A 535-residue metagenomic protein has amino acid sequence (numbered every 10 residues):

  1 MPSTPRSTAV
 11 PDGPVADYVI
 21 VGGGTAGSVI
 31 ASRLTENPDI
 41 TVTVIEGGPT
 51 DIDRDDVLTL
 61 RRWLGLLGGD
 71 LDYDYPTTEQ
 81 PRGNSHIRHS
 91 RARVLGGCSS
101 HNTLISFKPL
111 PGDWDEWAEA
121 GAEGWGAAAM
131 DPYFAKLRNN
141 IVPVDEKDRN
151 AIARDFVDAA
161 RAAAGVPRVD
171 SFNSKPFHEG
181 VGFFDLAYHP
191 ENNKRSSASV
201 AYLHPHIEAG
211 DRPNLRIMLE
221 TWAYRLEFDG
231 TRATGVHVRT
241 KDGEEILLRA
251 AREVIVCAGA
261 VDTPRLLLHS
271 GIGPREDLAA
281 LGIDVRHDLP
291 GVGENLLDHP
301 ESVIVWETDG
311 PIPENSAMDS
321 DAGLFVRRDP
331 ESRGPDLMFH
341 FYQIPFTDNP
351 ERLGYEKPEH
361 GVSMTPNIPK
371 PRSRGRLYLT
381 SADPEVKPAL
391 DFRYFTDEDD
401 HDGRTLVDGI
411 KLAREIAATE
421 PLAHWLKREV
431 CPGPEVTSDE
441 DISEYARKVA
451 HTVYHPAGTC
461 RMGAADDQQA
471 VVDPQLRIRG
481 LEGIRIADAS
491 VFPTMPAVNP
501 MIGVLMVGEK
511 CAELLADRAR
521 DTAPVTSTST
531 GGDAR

Functional and structural regions predicted by a protein language model:
P2-Y133, D284-G291, D298-T308: N-terminal glycine-rich phosphate/pyrophosphate-binding loop and immediately adjacent elements
G24-T25, V29, A260-V261, V491 (+1 more regions): Residue-level detector of alpha-helix initiation sites
N37-T43, G48-D53, R225-L226, G235-A317 (+1 more regions): Glycine-rich loop(s) and the adjacent beta-strand/alpha-helix scaffold that form part
L60, F184-P190, M218-L219, Y224-D229 (+3 more regions): A glycine-rich dinucleotide-binding beta-alpha-beta segment and adjacent secondary-structure elements that constitute
T103, D113, A118-A233, V303-I304 (+2 more regions): Conserved redox-cofactor binding core of oxidoreductases
G282-D284, K411-A418, G508-T522: Internal hydrophobic alpha-helix adjacent to the cofactor/substrate pocket in enzyme cavities
D284-R286, H401-H424, K448: Flavin-binding catalytic cores
S302-I410, V453-G458, D466, I486-A489 (+1 more regions): FAD cofactor-binding and catalytic pocket of flavoenzymes
